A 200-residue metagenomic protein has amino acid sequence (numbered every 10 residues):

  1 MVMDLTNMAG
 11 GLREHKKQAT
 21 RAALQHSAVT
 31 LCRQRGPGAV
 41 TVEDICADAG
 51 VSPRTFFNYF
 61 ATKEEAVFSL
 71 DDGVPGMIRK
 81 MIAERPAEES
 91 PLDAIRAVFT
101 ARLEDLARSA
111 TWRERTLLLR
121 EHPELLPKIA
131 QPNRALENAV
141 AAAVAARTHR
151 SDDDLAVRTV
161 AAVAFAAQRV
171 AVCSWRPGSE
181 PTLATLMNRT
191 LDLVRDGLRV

Functional and structural regions predicted by a protein language model:
M1-N7, P177-V200: C-terminal peripheral helix-coil segments that are non-catalytic and often amphipathic
M1-R35, A39-D48, F68, M77 (+1 more regions): Basic, helix-initiating cap at the start of DNA-binding domains
D44-A47, F56, I95: Append "Primarily bacterial transcriptional regulators
S52-F60: Short hydrophobic/aromatic patch on the recognition helix
E64-A66: A secondary-structure capping/hinge motif
G76-R115: Hydrophobic alpha-helical connector segments
L119, A142, D154-S174, T185-V194: Hydrophobic alpha-helical segments that form the core of small-molecule binding pockets and/or dimer interfaces
P123-H149, L155-A162: Amphipathic alpha-helical packing segments from all-alpha helical-bundle domains
